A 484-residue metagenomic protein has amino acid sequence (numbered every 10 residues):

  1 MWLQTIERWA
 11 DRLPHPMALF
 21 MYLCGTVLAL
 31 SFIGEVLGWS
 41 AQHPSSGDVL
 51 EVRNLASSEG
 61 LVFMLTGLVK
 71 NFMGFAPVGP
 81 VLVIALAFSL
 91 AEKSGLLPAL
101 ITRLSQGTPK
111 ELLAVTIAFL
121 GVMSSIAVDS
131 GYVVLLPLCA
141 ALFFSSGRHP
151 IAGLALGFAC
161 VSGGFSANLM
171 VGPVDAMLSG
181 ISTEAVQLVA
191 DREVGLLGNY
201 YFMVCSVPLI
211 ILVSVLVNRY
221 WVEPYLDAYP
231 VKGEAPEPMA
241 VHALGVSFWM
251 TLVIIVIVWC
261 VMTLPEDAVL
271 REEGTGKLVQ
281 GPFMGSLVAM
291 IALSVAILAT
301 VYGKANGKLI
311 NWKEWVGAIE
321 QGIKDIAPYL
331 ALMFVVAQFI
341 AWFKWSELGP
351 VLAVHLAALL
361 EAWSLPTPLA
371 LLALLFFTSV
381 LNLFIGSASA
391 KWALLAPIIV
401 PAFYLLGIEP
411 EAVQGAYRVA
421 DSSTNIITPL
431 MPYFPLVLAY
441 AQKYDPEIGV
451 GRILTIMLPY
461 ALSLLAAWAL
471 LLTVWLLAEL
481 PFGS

Functional and structural regions predicted by a protein language model:
E7, L136, A140-A243, A416-V419 (+2 more regions): Membrane-core helix-loop-helix motifs of multi-pass transport proteins
E7-G25, A114, L138, L142-A159 (+4 more regions): Alpha-helical transmembrane segments and their helix-start/interface "positive-inside/aromatic belt" motifs in integral
L13-G25, V49-P98, Q280-P350: Core transmembrane alpha-helical segments of multi-pass membrane transporters/permeases
G34, S89, L120-V128, L142-S145 (+4 more regions): Transmembrane alpha-helix interface/packing and boundary motifs in multi-pass membrane proteins, characterized by
S40-G74, L188-G195, V261-M284, E409-A412: Interfacial loop/helix-cap signal at membrane boundaries in integral membrane proteins
E59-L61, F72-V78, S105-T116, P150-A152 (+4 more regions): Membrane-interfacial loop-to-helix junctions in multi-pass transporters
V81-L82, P109-A140, L330-V336, A362-P401 (+2 more regions): Hydrophobic alpha-helical transmembrane segments of multi-pass integral membrane proteins, predominantly secondary
S94-L100, L212-E234, C260-E273, A292-W312: Juxtamembrane interface elements at the cytosolic ends of transmembrane helices in multi-pass membrane proteins
